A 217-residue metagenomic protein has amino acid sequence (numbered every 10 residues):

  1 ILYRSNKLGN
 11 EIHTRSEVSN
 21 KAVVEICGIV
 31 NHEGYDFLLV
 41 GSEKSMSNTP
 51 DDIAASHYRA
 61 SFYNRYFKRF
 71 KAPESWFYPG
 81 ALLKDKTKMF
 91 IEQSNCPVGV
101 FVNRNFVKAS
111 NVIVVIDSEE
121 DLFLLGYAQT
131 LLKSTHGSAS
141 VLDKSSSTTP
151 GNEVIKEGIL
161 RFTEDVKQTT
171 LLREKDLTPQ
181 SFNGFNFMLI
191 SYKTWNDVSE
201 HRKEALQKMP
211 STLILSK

Functional and structural regions predicted by a protein language model:
I1-H13: Membrane-proximal soluble helical/coiled-coil segments that couple transmembrane anchors to catalytic or regulatory
G9, V24, D36, V40-K217: Intrinsically disordered or low-complexity boundary/linker segments at protein termini and domain junctions
S16-V24: Charged docking surfaces used in two-component/phosphorelay signaling
